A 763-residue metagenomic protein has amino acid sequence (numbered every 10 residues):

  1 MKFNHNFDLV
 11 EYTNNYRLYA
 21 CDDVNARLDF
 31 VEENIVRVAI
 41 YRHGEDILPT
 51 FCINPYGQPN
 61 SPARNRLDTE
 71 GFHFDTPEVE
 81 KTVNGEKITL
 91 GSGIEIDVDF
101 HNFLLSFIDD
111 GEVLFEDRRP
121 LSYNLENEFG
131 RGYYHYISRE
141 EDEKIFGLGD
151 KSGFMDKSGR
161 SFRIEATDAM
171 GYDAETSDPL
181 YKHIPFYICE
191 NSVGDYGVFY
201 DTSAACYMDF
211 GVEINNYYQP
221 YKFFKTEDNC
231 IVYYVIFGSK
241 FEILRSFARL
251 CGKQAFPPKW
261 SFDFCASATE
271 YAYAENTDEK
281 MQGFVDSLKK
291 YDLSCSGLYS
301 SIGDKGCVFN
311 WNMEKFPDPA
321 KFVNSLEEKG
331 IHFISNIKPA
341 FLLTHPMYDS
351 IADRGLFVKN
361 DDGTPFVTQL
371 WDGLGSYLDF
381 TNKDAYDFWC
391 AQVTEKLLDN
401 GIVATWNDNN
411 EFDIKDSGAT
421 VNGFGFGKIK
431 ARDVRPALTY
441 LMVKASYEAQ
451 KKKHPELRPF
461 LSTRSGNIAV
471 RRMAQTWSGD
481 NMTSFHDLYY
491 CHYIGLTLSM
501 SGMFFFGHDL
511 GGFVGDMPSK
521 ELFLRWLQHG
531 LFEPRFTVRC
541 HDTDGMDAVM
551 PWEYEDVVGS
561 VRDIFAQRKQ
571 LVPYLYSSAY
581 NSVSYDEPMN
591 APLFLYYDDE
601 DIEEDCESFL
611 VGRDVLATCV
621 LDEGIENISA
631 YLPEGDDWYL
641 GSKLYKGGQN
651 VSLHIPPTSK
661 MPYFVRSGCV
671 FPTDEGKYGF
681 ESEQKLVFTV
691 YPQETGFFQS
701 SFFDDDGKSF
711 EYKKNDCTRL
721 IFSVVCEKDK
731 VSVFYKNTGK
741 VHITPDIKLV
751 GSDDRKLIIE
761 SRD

Functional and structural regions predicted by a protein language model:
M1-S261, C265-T269, N276-D286, C295 (+8 more regions): N-terminal accessory segment at the very beginning of proteins
N25-A26, Y172-E175, H183-P185, G252 (+12 more regions): Generic recognition of flexible, low-complexity loop/linker segments
I35, E95, L104, P185-F186 (+21 more regions): Beta-sheet entry/capping signal
P62-D68, S294-G559, Y596-D598, G612 (+1 more regions): Aromatic- and carboxylate-enriched substrate-binding clefts and catalytic-loop regions of carbohydrate-active enzymes
V98, I108, F115-D117, I164 (+8 more regions): Internal mixed beta-strand/loop scaffold within catalytic domains of large alpha/beta enzymes
L148, R163-A166, L180-H183, M281-Q282 (+4 more regions): Short, hydrophobic/amphipathic alpha-helical packing segments that form internal helix faces or helix-helix interfaces
Y447-P459, G466-W477, L498-H508, G515-K728 (+2 more regions): Catalytic core of carbohydrate-active enzymes
